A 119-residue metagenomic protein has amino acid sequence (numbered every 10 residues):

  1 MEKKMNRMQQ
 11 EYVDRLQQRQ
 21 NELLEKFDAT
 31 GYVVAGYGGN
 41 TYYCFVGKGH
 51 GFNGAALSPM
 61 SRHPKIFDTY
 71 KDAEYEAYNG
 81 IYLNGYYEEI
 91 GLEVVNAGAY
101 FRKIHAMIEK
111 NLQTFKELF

Functional and structural regions predicted by a protein language model:
E2, N6, Q10, P64-F119: Short, mixed-charge low-complexity intrinsically disordered segments
K3, E11-R15, G49-F52, L57: N-terminal hydrophobic alpha-helix used for membrane targeting or insertion
N6-L24: Negatively charged, low-complexity tracts enriched in Asp/Glu with abundant Ser/Thr
D14, V34-A35, G47, F67 (+1 more regions): N-terminal non-cleavable signal-anchor helices
Q18, E25-K26, P59, G85 (+2 more regions): Generic detector of low-complexity/intrinsically disordered segments and short hydrophobic N-terminal stretches
Q18, G38, G49-G51, A73 (+2 more regions): A generic structural signal for solvent-exposed, polar alpha-helical segments
N21-Y32, R102: Phosphate/pyrophosphate-recognition segments in soluble nucleotide-handling domains
F27-R62, G80: Short aromatic-glycine-(Arg/Gly/Cys) micro-motifs in beta-strand/loop hairpins
